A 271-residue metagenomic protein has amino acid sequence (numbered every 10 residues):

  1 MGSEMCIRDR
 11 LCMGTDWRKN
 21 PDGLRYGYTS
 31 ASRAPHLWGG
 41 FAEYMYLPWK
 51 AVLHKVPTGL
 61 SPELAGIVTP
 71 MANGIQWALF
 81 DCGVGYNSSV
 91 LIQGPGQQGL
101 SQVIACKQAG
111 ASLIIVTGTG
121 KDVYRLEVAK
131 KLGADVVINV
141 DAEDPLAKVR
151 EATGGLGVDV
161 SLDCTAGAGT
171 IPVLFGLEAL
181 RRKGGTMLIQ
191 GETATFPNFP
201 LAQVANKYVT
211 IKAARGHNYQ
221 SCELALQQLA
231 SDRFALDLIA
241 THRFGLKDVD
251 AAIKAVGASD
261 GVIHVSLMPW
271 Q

Functional and structural regions predicted by a protein language model:
S3-E4, R8-L53: Glycine-rich phosphate/adenylate-binding loop and adjacent beta-alpha elements of nucleotide- or dinucleotide-binding
L53, L91, I115, T186-L188 (+2 more regions): Structural detector of well-ordered beta-strand residues that form the stable sheet scaffold of enzyme domains
P57-E143: Mid-domain Rossmann-like dinucleotide-binding core that forms the NAD(H)/NADP(H) cofactor-binding site
D81-Y86, Q108, V123-E127, K131-T210: Glycine-rich cofactor phosphate-binding loops and adjacent beta1-alpha1 units of small-molecule cofactor enzyme domains
P95, G118-T119, E192, G216 (+1 more regions): Cofactor-binding loop segments of dinucleotide-utilizing enzymes, especially the Rossmann-like FAD- and NAD(P)+-binding
E143-D144, E151, G155, I171-E178 (+1 more regions): C-terminal hydrophobic helical "lid"/dimerization subdomain of Rossmann-like NAD(P)H-dependent oxidoreductases
T186-L188, F199-L238: Rossmann-fold dehydrogenase core element
